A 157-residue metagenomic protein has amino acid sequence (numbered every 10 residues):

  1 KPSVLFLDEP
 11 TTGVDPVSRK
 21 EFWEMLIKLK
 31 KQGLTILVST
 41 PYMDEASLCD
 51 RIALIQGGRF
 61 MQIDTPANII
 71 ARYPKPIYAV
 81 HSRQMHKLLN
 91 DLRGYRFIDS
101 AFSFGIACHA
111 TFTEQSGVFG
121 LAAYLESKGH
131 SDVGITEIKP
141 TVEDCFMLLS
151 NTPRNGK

Functional and structural regions predicted by a protein language model:
K1-S3: A short, proline-enriched helix->beta-strand linker immediately N-terminal to the Walker B motif in ABC-type P-loop
L5-E9, V14: Catalytic Walker B motif of ABC-type/P-loop ATPase nucleotide-binding domains
R19-Q32, D44: Helical segment within the ABC ATPase nucleotide-binding domain
G33-P41: Conserved H-loop
E45-C49: Hydrophobic Walker B segment
G58-R59: Conserved ABC ATPase "signature" C-loop
I63-D64: ABC ATPase "signature
K75-P153: Short, charged/small-residue-rich alpha-helical element at the C-terminal edge of ABC transporter nucleotide-binding
